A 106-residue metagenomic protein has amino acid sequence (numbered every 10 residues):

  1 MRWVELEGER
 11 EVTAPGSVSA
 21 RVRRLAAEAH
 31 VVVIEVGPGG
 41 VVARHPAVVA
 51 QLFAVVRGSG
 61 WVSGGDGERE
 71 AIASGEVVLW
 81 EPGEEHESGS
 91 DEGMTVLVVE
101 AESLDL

Functional and structural regions predicted by a protein language model:
M1-V32, A43, A73-S74: A short, N-terminal "cap"/entry segment at the start of jelly-roll beta-barrel domains of the cupin/DSBH fold
H30-A47, P82: Conserved short histidine dyad/triad with adjacent acidic residue
E35-G37, A47-V62: Short, conserved beta-strand element in jelly-roll/cupin
V42-R44, V62-S63, W80, E85-D91: Short beta-strand His + acidic residue motifs that chelate non-heme Fe in jelly-roll/DSBH and cupin folds
L52, L79, E92-L106: A short hydrophobic beta-strand segment most commonly corresponding to one strand of the jelly-roll/cupin
V56-R57, A73, E92: A cytosolic small-molecule/anion-sensing beta-strand core signal
D66-G83: Short acidic-glycine-tyrosine-enriched beta hairpin
